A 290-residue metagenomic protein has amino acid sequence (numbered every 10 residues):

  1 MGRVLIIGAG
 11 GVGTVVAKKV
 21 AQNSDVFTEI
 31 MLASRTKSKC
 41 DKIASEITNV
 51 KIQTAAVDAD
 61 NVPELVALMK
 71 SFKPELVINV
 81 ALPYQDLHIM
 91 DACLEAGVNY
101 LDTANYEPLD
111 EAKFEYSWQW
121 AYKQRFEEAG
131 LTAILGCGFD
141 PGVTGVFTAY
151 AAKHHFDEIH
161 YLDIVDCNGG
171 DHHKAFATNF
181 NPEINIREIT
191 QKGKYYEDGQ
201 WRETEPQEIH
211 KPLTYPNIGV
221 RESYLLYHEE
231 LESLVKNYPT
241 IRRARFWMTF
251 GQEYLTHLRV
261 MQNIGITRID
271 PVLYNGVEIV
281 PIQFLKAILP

Functional and structural regions predicted by a protein language model:
V12-G13: Hydrophobic/small residue at the entry helix of a nucleotide-binding pocket
T36-S38: Helix N-cap at the beta1-alpha1 junction of Rossmann-like dinucleotide-binding domains, i.e., the first residues
I47-N61: Rossmann-fold cofactor-recognition segment
A59-K73, Q85: Conserved Rossmann-fold cofactor-binding substructure of NAD(P)-dependent oxidoreductases
M69, E75-N79, Y100-L101: N-terminal Rossmann-like NAD(P) cofactor-binding module of classical short-chain dehydrogenase/reductase
A104-L131: Rossmann-fold NAD(P)-binding glycine/threonine-rich loop
K153-P290: C-terminal catalytic/substrate-binding lobe primarily of soluble NAD(P)-dependent oxidoreductases
